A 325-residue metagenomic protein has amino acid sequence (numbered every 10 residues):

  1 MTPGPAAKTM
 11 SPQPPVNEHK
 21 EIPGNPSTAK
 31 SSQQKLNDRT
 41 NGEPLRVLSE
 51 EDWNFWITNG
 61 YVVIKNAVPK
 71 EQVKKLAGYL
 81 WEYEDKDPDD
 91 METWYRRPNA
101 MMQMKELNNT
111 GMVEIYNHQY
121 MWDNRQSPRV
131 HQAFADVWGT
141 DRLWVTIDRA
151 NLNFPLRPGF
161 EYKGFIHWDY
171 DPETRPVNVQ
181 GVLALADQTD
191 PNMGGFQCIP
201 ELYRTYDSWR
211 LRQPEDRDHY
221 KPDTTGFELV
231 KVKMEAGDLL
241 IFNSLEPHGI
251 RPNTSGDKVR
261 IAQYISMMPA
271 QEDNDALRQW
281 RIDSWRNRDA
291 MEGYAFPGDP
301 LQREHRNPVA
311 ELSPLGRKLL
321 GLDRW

Functional and structural regions predicted by a protein language model:
G4, P12-T58, K65-E173: Non-heme Fe(II)-dependent double-stranded beta-helix
H19, Q33, D38, K86 (+2 more regions): Non-heme Fe(II)/2-oxoglutarate
Y61, I147, P176-V182, M193 (+3 more regions): Extracellular structured ligand-interaction cores
P69-E71, A150-L152, D171, Q188-D190 (+3 more regions): Short, solvent-exposed loop/turn segments at secondary-structure junctions
D136-W144, E173-P176, A184-N192, T205: Secondary-structure boundary elements
R149, F154, W168-Y170, V179 (+2 more regions): Short, structured patches in soluble enzyme cores that scaffold and shape functional sites
D171-D190, K233, I241, S266-P269: Short, conserved beta-strand element in jelly-roll/cupin
Q188-G249: Double-stranded beta-helix
